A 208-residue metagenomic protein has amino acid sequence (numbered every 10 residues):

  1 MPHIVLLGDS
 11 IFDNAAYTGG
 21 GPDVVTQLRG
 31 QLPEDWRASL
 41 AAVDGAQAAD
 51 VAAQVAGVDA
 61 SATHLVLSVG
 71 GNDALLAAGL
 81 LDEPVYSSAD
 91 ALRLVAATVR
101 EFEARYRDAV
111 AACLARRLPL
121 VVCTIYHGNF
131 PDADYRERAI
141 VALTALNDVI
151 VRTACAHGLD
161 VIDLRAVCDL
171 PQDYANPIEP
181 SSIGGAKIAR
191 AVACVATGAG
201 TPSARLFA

Functional and structural regions predicted by a protein language model:
M1-A46, Q54-S61: Serine-esterase "nucleophile elbow" of acetyl-processing enzymes
A53-A208: Alpha-helical cap/lid subdomain in secreted, periplasmic, or secretory-pathway luminal O-acyl-processing enzymes
